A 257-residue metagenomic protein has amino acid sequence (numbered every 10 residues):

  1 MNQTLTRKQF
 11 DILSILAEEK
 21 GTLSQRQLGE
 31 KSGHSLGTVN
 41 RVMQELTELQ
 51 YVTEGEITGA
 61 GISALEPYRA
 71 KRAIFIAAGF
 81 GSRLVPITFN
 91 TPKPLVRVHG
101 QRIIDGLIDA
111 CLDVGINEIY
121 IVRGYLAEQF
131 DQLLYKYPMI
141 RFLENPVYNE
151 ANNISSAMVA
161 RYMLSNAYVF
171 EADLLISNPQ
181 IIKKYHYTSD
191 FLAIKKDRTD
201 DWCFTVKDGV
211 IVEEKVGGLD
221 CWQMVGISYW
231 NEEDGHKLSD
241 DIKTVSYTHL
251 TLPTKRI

Functional and structural regions predicted by a protein language model:
T4-R72, Q101-A167: Conserved N-terminal catalytic core of the sugar/cofactor nucleotidyltransferase
D11, N178-Y247: Conserved core of the sugar-phosphate nucleotidyltransferase
V52, L95, F204-V206: A structural signal for short hydrophobic beta-strand segments in well-ordered beta-sheet cores
A64, L175-I176: A short, conserved beta-strand element in the Rossmann-like catalytic core that flanks the donor/metal-binding loop
A64-R97: Glycine-rich N-terminal loop/short-helix segment of MobA-like nucleotidyltransferase
A77, R123, E171, I194: Short beta-strand/turn micro-motifs composed of small residues that flank or help shape donor/cofactor-binding pockets
N166-L175: Short beta-strand-to-loop acidic/aromatic patch adjacent to the donor-nucleotide binding site
T248-T254: Conserved small/polar residues in nucleotide/adenosyl-binding loops
